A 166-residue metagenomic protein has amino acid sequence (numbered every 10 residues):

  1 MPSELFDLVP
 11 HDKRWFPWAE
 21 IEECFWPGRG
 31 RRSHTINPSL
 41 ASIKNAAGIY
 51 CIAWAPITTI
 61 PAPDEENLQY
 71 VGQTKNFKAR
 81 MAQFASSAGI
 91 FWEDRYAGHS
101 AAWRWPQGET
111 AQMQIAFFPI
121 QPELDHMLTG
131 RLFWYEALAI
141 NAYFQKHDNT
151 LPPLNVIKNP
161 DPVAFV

Functional and structural regions predicted by a protein language model:
M1-Q69, Q73-V166: Boundary/linker segments flanking structured domains
